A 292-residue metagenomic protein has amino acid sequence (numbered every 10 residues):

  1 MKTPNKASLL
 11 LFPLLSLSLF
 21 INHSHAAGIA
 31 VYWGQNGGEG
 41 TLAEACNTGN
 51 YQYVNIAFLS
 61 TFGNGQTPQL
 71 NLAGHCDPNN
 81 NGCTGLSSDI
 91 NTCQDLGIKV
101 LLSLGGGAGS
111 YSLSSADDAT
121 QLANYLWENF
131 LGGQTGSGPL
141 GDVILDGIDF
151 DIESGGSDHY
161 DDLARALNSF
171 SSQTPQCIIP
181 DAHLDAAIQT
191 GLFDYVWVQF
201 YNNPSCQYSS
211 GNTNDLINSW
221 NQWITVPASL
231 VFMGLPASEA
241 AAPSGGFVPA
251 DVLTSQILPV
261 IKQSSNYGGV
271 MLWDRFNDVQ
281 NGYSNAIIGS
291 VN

Functional and structural regions predicted by a protein language model:
T3, H23-S255, I261-S265, N277-V291: Chitinase-like catalytic core of GlcNAc-active glycosidases
N5-A26: Cleavable N-terminal signal peptides of Sec/SRP-targeted secreted and luminal proteins
Y267-D274: Long amphipathic alpha-helical assembly cores
